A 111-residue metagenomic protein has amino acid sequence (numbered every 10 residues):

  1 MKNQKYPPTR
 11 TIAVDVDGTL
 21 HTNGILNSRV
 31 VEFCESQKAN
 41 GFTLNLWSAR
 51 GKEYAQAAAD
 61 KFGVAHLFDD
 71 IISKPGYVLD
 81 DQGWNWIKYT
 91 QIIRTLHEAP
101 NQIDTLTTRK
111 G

Functional and structural regions predicted by a protein language model:
M1-G111: HAD-like aspartate-dependent phosphatase fold
